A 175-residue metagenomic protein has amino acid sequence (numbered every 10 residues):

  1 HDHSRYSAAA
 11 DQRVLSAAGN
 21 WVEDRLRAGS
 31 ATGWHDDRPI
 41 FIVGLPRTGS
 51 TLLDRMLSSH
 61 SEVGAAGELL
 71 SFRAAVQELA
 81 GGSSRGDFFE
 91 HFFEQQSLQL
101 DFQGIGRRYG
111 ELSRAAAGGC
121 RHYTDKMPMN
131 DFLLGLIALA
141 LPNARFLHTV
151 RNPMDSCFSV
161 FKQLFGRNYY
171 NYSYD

Functional and structural regions predicted by a protein language model:
H1-A116: Alpha-helical solenoid repeat scaffolds of the TPR/TPR-like class and their adjacent stem/linker regions that mediate
S71-L98, A116-D175: PAPS-dependent sulfotransferase catalytic domain
